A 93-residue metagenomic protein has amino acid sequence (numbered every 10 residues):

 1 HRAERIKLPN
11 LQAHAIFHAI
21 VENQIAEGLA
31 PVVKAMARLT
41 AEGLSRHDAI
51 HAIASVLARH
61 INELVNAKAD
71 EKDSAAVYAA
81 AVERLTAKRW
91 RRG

Functional and structural regions predicted by a protein language model:
H1-G93: Structure-specific DNA junction-binding interface
